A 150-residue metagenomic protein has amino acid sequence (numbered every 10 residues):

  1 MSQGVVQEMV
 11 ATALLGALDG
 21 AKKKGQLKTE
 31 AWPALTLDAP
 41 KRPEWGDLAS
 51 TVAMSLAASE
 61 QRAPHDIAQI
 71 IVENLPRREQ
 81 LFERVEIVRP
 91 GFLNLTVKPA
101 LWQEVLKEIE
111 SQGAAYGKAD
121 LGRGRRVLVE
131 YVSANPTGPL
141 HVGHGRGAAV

Functional and structural regions predicted by a protein language model:
M1-L37: Charged, compositionally biased N-terminal leader segments and the immediate start of the first structured element
L27-K41, G124-P136: Short, hydrophobic/aliphatic alpha-helical segments
P33-T51, E83-V88, F92-L93: Short, charge-patterned binding micro-sites
E44, L48-D66: Short, small/acidic-rich helices and loops at N termini and domain boundaries of DNA replication/processing enzymes
S59, Q103-V150: N-terminal catalytic cores of NTP/NDP-binding nucleotidyl/phosphoryl-transfer enzymes
A68-P76: Short, well-structured alpha-helical segments that form the helix of a local strand-helix-strand
P76-S111: Structured, non-catalytic alpha/beta "coupling" segments that mediate domain-domain communication and provide generic
